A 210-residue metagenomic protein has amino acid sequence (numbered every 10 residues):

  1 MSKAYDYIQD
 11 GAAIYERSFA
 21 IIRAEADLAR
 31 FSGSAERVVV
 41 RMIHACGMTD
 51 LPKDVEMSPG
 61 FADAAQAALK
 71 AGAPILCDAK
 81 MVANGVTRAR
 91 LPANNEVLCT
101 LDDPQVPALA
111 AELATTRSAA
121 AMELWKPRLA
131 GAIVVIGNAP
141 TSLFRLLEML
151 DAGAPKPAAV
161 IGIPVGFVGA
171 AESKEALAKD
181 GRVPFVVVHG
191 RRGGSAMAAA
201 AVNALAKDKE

Functional and structural regions predicted by a protein language model:
M1-G33: Charged, compositionally biased N-terminal leader segments and the immediate start of the first structured element
R30-H44: N-terminal glycine-rich anion-binding loops that anchor highly charged ligand groups
K53-A68: A short, well-structured juxtamembrane/interface segment
D78, I161-G162, A201: Buried hydrophobic positions in well-ordered alpha/beta secondary-structure cores of metabolic enzymes
V82-G85, T141-L146, F167-A171, G194-A198: Short glycine/serine/threonine-rich phosphate/pyrophosphate-binding segments that cradle anionic phosphate groups
R90-L129: Long, charge-dense
A158-F167: ADP-ribose/adenylate-binding Rossmann-like module
V168-E210: C-terminal functional extensions of proteins
